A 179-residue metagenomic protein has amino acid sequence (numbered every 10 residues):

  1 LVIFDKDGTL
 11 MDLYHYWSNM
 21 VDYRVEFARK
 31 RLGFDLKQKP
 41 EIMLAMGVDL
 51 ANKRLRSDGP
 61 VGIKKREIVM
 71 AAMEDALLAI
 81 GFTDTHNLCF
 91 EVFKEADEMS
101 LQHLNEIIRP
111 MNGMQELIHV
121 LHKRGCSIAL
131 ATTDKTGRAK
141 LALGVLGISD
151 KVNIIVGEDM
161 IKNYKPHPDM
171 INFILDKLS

Functional and structural regions predicted by a protein language model:
L1-N112, H119-R124: N-terminal helical cap/lid subdomain that shapes the substrate entry/recognition surface in HAD-like hydrolases
Q102-M111, H119, A129-S179: Substrate-recognition "cap/lid" segment bordering the active-site pocket of phosphatases
